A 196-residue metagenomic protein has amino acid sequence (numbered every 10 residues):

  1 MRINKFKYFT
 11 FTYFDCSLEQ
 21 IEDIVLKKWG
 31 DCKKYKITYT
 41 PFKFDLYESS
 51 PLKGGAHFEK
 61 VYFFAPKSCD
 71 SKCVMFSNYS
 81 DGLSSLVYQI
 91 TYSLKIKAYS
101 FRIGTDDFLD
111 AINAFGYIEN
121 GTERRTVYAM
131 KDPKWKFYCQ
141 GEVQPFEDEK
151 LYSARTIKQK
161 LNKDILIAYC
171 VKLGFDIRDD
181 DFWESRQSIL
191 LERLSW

Functional and structural regions predicted by a protein language model:
M1-K34: Short, extreme N-terminal segment that most often corresponds to the first beta-strand
L26-T40, L94-A98: A common structural junction motif
T38-E48: Short mixed-charge
Y47-W196: Charged interaction segments
